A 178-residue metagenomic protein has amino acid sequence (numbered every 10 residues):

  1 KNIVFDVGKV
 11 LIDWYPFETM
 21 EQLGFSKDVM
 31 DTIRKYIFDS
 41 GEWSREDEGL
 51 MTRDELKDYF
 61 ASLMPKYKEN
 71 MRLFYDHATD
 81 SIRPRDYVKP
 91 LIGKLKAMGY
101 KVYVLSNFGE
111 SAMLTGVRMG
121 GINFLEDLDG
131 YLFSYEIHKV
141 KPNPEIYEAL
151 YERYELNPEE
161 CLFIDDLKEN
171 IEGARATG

Functional and structural regions predicted by a protein language model:
K1-D39, A176: Active-site neighborhood of HAD-like aspartate-dependent phosphohydrolases
K1-N2, V140-K168: Conserved Lys-Pro-Asp/Glu-containing loop-to-beta segment of HAD-superfamily phosphomonoesterases, centered on
V4-D6, Y103-N107, D165: Short beta-strand segments
D6-K9, G49, L95, V104 (+2 more regions): Generic structural signal for small/hydrophobic residues in well-ordered secondary structure, especially within
W43-F74: A metal-dependent, Asp-based hydrolase signature
R72-Y103, P144: Short, acidic loop-to-helix structural element flanking the phosphoryl-transfer center in phosphate-processing enzymes
M113, I171-E172: Short alpha-helix immediately C-terminal to the canonical SAM-binding loop
G120-Y135: Structural recognition of alpha->loop->beta junctions
